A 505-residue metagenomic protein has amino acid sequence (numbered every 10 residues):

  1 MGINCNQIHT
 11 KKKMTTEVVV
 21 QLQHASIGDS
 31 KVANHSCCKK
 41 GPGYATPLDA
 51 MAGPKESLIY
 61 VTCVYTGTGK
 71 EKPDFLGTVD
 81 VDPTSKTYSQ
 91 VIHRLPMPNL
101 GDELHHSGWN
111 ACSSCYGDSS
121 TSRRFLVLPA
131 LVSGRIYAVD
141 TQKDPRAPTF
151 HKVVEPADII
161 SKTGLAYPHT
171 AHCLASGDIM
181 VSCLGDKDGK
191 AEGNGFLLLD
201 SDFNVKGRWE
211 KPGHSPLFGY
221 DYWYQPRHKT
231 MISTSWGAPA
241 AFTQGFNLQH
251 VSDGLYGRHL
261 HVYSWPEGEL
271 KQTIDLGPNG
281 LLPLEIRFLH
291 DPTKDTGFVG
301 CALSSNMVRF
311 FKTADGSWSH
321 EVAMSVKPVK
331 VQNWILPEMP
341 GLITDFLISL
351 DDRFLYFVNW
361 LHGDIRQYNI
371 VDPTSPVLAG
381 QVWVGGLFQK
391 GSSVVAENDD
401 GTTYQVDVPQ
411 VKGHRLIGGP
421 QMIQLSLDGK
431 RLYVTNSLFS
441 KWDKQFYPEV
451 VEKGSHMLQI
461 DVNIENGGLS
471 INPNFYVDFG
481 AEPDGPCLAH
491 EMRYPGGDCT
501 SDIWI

Functional and structural regions predicted by a protein language model:
E17-K40, L48-P156, G189-A191, D200-F203: Beta-propeller domains
S26-K55, E103-S122, S161-S176, W223-K229 (+5 more regions): Structural signature of eukaryotic scaffold interfaces centered on beta-propeller domains
A52-P54, V61-E71, Y116-R124, L128-P129 (+5 more regions): Short, conserved, GDST-rich strand-edge loop motifs in beta-rich repeat architectures
T78-T87, A138-T149, D202-F203, V262-G268 (+5 more regions): Short loop/turn segments immediately following beta-strands, especially the blade-tip and inter-blade linker loops
V91-W109, H151-G164, W209-L217, L270-L281 (+3 more regions): Surface-exposed loop and turn segments in beta-propeller and other repeat-based domains that flank or scaffold
T141-P226: Asp-box/WD-like beta-propeller blade repeats and closely related beta-sheet repeat scaffolds
P212-T374: Beta-propeller domains
K294-K312, L336-V450, S455, Q459: Loop/turn-rich, solvent-exposed surfaces of beta-rich toroidal or solenoidal domains
